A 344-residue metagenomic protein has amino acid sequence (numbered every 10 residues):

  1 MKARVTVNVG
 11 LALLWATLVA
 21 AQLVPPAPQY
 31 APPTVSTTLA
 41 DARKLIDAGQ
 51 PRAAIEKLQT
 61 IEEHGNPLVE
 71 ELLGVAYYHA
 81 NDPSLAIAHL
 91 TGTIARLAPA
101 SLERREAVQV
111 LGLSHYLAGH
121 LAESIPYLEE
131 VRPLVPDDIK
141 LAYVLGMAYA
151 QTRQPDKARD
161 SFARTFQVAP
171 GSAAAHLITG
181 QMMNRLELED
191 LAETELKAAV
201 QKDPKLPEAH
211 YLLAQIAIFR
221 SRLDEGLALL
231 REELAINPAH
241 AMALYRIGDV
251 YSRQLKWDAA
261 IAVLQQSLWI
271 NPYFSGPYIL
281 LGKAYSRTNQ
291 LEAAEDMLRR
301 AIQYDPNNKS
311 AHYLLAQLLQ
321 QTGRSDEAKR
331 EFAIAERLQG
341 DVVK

Functional and structural regions predicted by a protein language model:
V35, P67-V69, S101-R105, I139-K140 (+6 more regions): Helix-start (N-cap) detector for alpha-helical repeat units in TPR-like alpha-solenoids, especially tetratricopeptide
S36-T60, L113, L117, M147 (+1 more regions): Alpha-helical segment of the N-proximal tetratricopeptide repeat
G49-A53, N81-G92, A118-E130, T152-R164 (+5 more regions): Structural signature of tandem alpha-helical TPR/SEL1-like repeats, specifically the intra-repeat loop/turn
E63-H64, R96-A100, L134, V168 (+5 more regions): Structural marker of alpha-solenoid helical repeat scaffolds
R299, Q303-D305, K309-V343: TPR/TPR-like (Sel1-like) alpha-helical repeat modules
